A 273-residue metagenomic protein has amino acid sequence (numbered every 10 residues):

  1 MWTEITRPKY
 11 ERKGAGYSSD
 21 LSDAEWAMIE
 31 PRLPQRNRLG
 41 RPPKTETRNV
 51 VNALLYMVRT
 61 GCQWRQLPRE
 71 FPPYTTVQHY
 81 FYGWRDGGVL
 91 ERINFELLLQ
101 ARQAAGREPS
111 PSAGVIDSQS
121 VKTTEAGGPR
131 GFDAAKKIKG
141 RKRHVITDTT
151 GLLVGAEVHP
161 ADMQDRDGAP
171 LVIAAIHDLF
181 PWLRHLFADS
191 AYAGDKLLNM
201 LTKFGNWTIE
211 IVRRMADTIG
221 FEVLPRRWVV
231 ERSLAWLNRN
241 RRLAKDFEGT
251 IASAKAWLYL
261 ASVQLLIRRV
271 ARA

Functional and structural regions predicted by a protein language model:
M1-A273: Short alpha-helical elements
